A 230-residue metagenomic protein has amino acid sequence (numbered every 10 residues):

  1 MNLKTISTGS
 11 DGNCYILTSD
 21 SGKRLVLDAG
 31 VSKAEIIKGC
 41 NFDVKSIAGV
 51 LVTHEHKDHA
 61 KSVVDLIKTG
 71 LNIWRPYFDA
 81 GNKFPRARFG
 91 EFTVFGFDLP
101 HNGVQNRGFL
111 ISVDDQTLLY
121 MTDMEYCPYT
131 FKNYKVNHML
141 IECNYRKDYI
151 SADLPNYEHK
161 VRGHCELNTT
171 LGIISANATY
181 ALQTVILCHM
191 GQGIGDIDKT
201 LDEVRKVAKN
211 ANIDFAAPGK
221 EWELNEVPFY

Functional and structural regions predicted by a protein language model:
M1-C40, Q105-D123, H138: Conserved beta-strand hairpin/beta-sheet module of binuclear metal-dependent hydrolase folds, prominently
I6-T8, A29-V31, E55, L99-N102 (+3 more regions): Active-site metal-binding loops of divalent metal-dependent hydrolases
D11-C14, E55-K61, V94-G96: Structured catalytic core of nucleotide-sugar glycosyltransferases
K23, S32-P76, N137: Active-site metal-binding motif and surrounding structural segment of the metallo-beta-lactamase
G70-D115: Metallo-beta-lactamase
R107-F109, N210-Y230: Binuclear metal-dependent phosphoesterase catalytic core
M121, G195, W222-N225: Extended recognition/assembly regions associated with phosphoester-bond processing machinery
Y129-G219: Cap/insert and terminal regions of metallo-dependent hydrolase folds
